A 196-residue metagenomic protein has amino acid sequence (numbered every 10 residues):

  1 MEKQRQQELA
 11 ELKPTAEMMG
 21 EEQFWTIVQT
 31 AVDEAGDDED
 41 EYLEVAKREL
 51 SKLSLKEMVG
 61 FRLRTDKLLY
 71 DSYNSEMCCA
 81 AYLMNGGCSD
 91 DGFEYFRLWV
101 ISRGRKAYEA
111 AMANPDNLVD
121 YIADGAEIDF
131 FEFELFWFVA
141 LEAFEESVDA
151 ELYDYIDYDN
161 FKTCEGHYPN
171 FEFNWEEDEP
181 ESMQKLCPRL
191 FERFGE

Functional and structural regions predicted by a protein language model:
M1-L55: N-terminal leader/targeting peptides and immediately adjacent processing regions
E2-E17, E21, W25, D149-E196: Long, solvent-exposed, polar/charged low-complexity segments
G20-Q23, E41-Y42, E57, F61 (+3 more regions): Residue-level detector of well-ordered alpha-helical segments, enriched for hydrophobic/aromatic packing positions
W25-D33, R48, L63-K67, D71 (+2 more regions): Short, hydrophobic/amphipathic alpha-helical patches that form generic packing surfaces within helical domains
K47-C88: A glycine-rich, hydrophobic loop/mini-helix early in the fold
Y82-M112, L118, A123: Hydrophobic/aromatic-rich, well-ordered segments within soluble, folded domains that form packed cores
Y108-A143: An exposed acidic His-Trp-rich patch
F130-Y153, L190-F194: A conserved mid-domain beta-alpha-beta active-site/ligand-binding segment of alpha/beta enzyme cores
